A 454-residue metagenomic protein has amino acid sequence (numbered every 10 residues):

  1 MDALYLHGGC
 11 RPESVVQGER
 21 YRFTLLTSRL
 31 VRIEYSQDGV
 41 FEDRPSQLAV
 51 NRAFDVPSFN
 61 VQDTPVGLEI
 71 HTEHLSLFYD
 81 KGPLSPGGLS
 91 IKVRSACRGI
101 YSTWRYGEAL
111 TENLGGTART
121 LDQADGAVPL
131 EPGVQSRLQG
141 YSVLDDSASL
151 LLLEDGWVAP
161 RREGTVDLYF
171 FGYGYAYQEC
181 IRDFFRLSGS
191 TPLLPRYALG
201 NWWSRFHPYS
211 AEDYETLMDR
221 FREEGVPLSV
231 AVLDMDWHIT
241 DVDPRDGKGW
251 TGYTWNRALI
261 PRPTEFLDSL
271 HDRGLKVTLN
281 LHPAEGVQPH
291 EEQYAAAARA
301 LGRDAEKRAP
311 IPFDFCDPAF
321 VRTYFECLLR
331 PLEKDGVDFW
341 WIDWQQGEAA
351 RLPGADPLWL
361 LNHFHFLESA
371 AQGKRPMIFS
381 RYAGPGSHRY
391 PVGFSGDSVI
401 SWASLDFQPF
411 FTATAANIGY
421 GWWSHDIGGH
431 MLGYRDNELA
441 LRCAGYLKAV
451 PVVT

Functional and structural regions predicted by a protein language model:
M1-A3, H7-E34, Q62-V93: Beta-strand-rich N-terminal accessory domains
D2-G8, P12-R20, T24, R220 (+5 more regions): Carbohydrate-binding surfaces of carbohydrate-active enzymes
L25-T27, Y35, T72-H74, Y79-K81 (+9 more regions): Glycine-rich, histidine-containing beta strand-loop boundary motifs that form or position
L26-P65: A low-complexity, Ser/Thr/Gly/Pro-enriched, surface-exposed linker/loop concept that marks segments flanking
I33-E34, E42-R44, F78-K81, G87-G88 (+9 more regions): Short helix/loop capping segments that flank catalytic or ligand/cofactor-binding pockets
V61-A198, R205-F206, A211-E212, M218-E223: Catalytic and substrate-binding clefts that recognize carbohydrates or anionic sugar/phosphate headgroups
I100-T103, P227-T454: Aromatic- and carboxylate-enriched substrate-binding clefts and catalytic-loop regions of carbohydrate-active enzymes
S190-S204, L301-P312: N-terminal small/glycine-rich loop or linker at the start of catalytic domains across soluble metabolic enzymes
